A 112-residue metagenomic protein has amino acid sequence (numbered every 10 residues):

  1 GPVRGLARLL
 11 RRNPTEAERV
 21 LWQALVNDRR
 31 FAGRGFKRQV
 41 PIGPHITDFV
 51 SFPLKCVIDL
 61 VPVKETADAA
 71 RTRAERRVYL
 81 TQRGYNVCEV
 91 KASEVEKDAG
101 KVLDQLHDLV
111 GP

Functional and structural regions predicted by a protein language model:
G1-R34, G111-P112: Solvent-exposed, charged helical/coil patches that constitute nucleic-acid or partner-interaction surfaces
R38, I42-V110: Basic, amphipathic alpha-helical patches used to engage nucleic acids or provide basic targeting signals, exemplified
